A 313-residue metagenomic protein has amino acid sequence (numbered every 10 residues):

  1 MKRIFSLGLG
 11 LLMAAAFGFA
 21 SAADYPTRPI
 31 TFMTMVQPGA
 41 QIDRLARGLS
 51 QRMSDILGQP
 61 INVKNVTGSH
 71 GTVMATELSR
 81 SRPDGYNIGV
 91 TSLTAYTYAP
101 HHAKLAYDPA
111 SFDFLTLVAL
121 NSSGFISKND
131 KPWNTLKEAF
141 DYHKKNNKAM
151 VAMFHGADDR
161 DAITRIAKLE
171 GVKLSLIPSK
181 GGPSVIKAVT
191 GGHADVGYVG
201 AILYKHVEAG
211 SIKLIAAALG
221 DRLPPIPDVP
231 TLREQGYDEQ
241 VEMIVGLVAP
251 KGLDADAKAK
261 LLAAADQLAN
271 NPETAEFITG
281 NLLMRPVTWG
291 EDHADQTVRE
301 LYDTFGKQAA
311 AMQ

Functional and structural regions predicted by a protein language model:
M1-T27: Short, low-complexity disordered leader/linker segments with a strong preference for bacterial N-terminal type II
A22-S111, N146-K148, D158-D159, K168-Y198 (+3 more regions): N-terminal (or domain-start) structured segment
T27, S54-G58, P224, E234-M243 (+2 more regions): A short C-terminal helix-loop "cap" of Rossmann-like NAD(P)-dependent dehydrogenase/epimerase domains
T27-P29, L169, A255-Q313: An extracytoplasmic/periplasmic, membrane-proximal ligand-sensing/linker region
Q37-G39, L93, K128-W133, F154-D158 (+4 more regions): Short coil/turn segments
A46, L203, A294-V298: Hydrophobic packing residues in well-ordered alpha-helices of helical domains and bundles
M53, E77-Y86, P100-S184, E242-I278: Hinge/capping helix and adjacent helix->loop/strand transition within the periplasmic-binding protein
D108-V118, M153, K173-I177, D195 (+1 more regions): Short beta-strand->loop
